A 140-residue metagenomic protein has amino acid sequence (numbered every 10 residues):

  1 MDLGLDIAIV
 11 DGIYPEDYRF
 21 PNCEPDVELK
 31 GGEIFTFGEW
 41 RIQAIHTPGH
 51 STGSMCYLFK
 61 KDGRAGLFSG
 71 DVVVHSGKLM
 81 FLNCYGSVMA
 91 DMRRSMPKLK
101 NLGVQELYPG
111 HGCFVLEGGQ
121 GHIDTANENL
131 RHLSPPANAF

Functional and structural regions predicted by a protein language model:
M1-L5: Short, solvent-exposed beta-strand-terminating loops
V10-G12, D17-P21, I34, R41-A137: Metallo-beta-lactamase
D26-G31: Short acidic-hydrophobic, aromatic-tinged amphipathic segments that line or gate anion-handling sites
